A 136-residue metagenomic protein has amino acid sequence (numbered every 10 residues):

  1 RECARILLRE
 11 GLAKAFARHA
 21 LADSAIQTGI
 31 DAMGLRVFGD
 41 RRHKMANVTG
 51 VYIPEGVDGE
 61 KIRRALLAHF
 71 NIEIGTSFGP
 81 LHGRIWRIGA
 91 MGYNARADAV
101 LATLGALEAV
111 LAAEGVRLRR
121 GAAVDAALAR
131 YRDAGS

Functional and structural regions predicted by a protein language model:
C3-S24: Structural signature of PLP-dependent enzymes
D23-A25, I30-M33, R42-A46: Short gly/pro-enriched beta-turn/loop segments at secondary-structure junctions
I30-R36, F70-E73: Short amphipathic beta-strand starts and helix->beta connectors
R36-H69: Conserved PLP-binding catalytic core of the aspartate aminotransferase-like
R41-H43, G79-H82: A short beta-turn/loop motif at secondary-structure boundaries
N47-Y52, I72, I85-W86, A90: Claisen-condensing/thiolase-fold acyl-transfer catalytic domains that form or cleave C-C bonds in fatty acid
L67-I74, E108-L111: A common structural junction motif
P80, R84-S136: PLP-dependent enzyme catalytic core of the Aspartate aminotransferase-like
